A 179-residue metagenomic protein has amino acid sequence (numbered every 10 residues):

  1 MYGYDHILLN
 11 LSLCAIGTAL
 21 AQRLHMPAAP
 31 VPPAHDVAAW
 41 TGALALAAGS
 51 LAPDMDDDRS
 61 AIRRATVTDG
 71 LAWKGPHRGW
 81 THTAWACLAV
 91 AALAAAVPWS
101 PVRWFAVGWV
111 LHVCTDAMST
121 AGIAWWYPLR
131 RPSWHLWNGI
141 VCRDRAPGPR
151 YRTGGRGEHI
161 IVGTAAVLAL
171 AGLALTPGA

Functional and structural regions predicted by a protein language model:
M1-A179: N-terminal membrane-targeting hydrophobic helices
